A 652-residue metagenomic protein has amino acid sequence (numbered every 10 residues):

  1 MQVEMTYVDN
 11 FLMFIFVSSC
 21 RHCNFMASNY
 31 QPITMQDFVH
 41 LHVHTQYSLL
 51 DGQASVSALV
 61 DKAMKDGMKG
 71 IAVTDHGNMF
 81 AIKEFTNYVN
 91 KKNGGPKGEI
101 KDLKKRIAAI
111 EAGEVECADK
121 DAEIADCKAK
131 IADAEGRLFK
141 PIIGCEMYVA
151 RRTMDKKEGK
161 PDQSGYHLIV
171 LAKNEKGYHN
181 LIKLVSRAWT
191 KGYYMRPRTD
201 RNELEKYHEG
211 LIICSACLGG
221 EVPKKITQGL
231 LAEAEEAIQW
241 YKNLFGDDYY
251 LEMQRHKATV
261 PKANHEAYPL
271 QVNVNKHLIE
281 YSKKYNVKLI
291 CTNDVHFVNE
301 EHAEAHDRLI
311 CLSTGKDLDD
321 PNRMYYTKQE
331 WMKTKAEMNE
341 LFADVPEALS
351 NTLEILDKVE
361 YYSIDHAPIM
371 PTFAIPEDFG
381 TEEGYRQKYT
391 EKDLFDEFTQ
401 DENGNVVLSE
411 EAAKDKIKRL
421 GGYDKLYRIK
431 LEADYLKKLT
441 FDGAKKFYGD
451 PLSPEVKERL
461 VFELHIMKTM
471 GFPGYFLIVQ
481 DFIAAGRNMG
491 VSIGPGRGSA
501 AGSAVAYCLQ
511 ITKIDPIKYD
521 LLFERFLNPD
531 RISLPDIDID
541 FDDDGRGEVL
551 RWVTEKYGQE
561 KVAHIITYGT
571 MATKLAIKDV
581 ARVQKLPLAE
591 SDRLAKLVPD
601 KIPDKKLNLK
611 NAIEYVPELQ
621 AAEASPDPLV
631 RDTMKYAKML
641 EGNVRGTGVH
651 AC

Functional and structural regions predicted by a protein language model:
C20-C23: Cysteine-centered motifs
Y30-C652: Alpha-helical scaffold/interaction cores of sigma-54-like transcription cofactors and many family A DNA polymerases
